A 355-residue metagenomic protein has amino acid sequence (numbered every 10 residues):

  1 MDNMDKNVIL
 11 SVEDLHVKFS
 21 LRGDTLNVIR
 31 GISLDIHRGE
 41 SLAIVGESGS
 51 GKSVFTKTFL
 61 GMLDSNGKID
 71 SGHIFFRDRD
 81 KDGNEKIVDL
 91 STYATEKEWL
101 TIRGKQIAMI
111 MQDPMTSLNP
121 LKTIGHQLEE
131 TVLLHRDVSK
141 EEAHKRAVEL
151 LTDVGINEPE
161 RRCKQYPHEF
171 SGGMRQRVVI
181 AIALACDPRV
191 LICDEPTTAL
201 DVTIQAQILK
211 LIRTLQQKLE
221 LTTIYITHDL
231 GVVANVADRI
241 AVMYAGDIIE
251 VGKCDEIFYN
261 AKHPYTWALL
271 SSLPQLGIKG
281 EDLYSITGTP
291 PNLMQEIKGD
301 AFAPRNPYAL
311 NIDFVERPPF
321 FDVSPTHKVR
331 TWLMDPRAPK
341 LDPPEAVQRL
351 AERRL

Functional and structural regions predicted by a protein language model:
K6-V8, G83-I87, E160, K253-L355: Short catalytic/signature loops enriched in Gly
V45-G46: The feature captures the beta-strand-to-loop junction immediately N-terminal to the Walker
G61, I192-P196, L200-D282: P-loop NTP-binding/switch modules centered on Walker-like glycine-rich loops
H73-T101, S139, I257: ABC ATPase NBD Q-loop/coupling interface
E141-R161, L270: Conserved ABC ATPase "signature" region
A185-R189: A short, proline-enriched helix->beta-strand linker immediately N-terminal to the Walker B motif in ABC-type P-loop
